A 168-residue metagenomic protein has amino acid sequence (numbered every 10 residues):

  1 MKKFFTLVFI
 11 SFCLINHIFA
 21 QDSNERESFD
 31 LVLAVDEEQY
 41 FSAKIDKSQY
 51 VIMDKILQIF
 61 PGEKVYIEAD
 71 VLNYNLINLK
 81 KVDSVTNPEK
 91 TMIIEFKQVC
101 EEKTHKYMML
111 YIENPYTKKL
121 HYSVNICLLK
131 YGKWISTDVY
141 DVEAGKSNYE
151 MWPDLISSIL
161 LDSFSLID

Functional and structural regions predicted by a protein language model:
M1-N24: Bacterial Sec-dependent N-terminal signal peptides
S28-Y107: Surface-exposed acidic loop/strand-edge motifs in secreted or periplasmic proteins that form small linear binding
S48-L72, L129-F164: Intrinsically disordered, low-complexity Pro/Gly/Ser/Thr-rich segments with frequent PxxP/GP/PP motifs and embedded
Y107-M109, S147: Intrinsic-disorder/low-complexity, polar/charged segments enriched in Ser/Thr/Lys/Arg/Asp/Glu/Gln
L110-K118: Asparagine-centered strand-capping/turn motif at beta-strand->loop junctions
L120-N125: Short, hydrophobic/aromatic beta-strand segments
I167-D168: Short, solvent-exposed mixed-charge patches
